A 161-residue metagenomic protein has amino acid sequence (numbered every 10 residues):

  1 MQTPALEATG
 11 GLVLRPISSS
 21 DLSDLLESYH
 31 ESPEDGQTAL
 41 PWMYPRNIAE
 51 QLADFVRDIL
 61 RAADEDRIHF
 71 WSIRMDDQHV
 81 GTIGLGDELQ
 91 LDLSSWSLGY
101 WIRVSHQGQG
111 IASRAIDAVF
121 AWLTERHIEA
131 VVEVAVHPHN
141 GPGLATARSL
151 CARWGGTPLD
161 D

Functional and structural regions predicted by a protein language model:
M1, A49, D58-I59, I111: Generic signature of intrinsically disordered, low-complexity, basic-rich segments and short cationic peptides
M1-D35, F70-D161: Acyl-donor (CoA/ACP) binding surface of acyl/acetyltransferases
G36-R57: Conserved GNAT-fold acetyl-CoA-binding loop/helix
P45-R46, D66-R67, R74: Short gly/ser-rich anion-binding loops that grip negatively charged ligand groups
I48, F55, I59, Q78-V80 (+1 more regions): Short linear motifs in intrinsically disordered/low-complexity regions
R57-W71: A short helix-loop-beta-strand connector motif used in the catalytic cores of GNAT acetyltransferases and, in some
